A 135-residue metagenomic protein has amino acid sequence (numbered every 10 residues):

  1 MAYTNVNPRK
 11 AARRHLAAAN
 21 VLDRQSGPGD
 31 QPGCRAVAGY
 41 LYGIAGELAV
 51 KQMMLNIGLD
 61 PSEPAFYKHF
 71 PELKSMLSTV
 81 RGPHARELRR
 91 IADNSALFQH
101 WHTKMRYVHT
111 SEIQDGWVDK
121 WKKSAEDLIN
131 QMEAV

Functional and structural regions predicted by a protein language model:
M1-V135: Terminal alpha-helical segments
